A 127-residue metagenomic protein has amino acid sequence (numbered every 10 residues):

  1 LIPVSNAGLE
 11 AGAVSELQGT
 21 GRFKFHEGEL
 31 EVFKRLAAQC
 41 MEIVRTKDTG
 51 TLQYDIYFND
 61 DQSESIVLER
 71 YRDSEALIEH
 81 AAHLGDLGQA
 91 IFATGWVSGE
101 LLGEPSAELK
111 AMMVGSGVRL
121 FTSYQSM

Functional and structural regions predicted by a protein language model:
L1-S65, R72-H83, F92-M127: Short S/T/G/P-rich N-terminal loop/turn motif that feeds into the first structured element of a domain
L87: Catalytic-core regions built around general acid/base machinery
